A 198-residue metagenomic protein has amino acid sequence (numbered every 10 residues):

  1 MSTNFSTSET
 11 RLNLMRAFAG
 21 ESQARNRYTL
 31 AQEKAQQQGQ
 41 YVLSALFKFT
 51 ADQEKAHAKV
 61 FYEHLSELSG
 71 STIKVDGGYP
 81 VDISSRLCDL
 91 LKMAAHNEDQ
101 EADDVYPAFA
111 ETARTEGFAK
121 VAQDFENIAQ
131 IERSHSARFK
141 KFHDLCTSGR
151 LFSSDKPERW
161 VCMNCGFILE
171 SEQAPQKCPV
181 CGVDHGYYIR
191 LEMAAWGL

Functional and structural regions predicted by a protein language model:
M1-L198: Non-heme di-metal
